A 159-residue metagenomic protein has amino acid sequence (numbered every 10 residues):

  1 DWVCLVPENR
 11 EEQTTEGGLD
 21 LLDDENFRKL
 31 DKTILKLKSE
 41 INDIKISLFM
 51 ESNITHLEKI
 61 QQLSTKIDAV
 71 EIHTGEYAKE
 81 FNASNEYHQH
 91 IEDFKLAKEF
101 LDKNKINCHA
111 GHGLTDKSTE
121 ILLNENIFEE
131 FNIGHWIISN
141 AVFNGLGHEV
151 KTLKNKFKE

Functional and structural regions predicted by a protein language model:
D1, I41-I46, K66-D68, N104-C108 (+1 more regions): Short, well-ordered coil/turn segments that N-cap beta-strands
D1-L30: Glycine/small-residue-rich loop that forms an oxyanion/phosphate-binding "nest" at active or ligand-binding sites
V3-Q13, I67-F81, I127-L146: Glycine-rich phosphate-binding active-site loops on the catalytic face of alpha/beta enzymes
R10, K45-F100: Histidine/lysine/aspartate-rich catalytic loop segments that bind and position anionic ligands
T15-L19, N82-Y87, S139-E159: C-terminal helical cap(s) of enzyme catalytic domains, especially alpha/beta-barrels
D23-I44, E86-H112, D116, L153-E159: Alpha-helix-loop-beta-strand connector modules within alpha/beta enzyme cores
N53-T65, A110, L114-F128: Catalytic cores of alpha/beta
